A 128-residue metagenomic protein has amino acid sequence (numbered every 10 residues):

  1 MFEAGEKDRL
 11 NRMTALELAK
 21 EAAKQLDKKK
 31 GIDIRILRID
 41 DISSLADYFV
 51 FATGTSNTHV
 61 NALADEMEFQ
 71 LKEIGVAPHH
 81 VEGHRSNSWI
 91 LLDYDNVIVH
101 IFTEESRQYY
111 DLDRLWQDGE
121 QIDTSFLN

Functional and structural regions predicted by a protein language model:
M1-L45, N57-I90, E104-S106, L115-N128: Polybasic/polar functional segments that serve as interface/processing modules
D47-F49: Catalytic metal-binding acidic patch
F51-T53: Short hydrophobic/aromatic beta-strand micro-patches that form the beta-sheet surface supporting nucleotide- or nucleic
L92-Y94: Active-site beta-strand termini and strand-to-loop segments that position acidic
Q108-Y110: Switch/connector loops and helix/strand junctions flanking conserved nucleotide-binding motifs in nucleotide-processing
